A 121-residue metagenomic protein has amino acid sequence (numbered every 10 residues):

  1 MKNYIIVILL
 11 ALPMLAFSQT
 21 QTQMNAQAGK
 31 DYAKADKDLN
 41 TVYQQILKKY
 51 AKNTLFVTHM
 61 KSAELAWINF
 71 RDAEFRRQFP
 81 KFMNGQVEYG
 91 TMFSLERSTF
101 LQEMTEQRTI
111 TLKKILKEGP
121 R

Functional and structural regions predicted by a protein language model:
M1-K2, D36: Generic cytosolic/nucleocytoplasmic N-terminal low-complexity/intrinsically disordered segments
N3-A16: Sec-dependent N-terminal signal peptides
F17-R121: N-terminal alpha-helical modules
